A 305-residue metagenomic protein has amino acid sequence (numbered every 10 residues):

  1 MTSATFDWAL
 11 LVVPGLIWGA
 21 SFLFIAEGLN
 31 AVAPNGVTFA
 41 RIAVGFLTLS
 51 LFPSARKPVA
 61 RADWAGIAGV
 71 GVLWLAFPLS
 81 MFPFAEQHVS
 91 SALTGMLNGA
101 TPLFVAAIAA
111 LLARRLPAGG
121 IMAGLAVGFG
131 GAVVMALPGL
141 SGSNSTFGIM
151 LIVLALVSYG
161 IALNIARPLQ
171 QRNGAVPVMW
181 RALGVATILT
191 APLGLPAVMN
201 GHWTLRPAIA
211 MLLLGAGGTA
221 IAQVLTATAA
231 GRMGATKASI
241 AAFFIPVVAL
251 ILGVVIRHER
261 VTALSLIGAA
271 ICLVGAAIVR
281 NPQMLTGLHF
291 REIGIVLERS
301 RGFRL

Functional and structural regions predicted by a protein language model:
M1, R41-I42, L137-P138, P207 (+1 more regions): C-terminal-most transmembrane helix of multi-pass membrane proteins
S3-W8, N30-F39, V59-A65, L137-S158 (+2 more regions): Juxtamembrane helix-entry segments on the extracytoplasmic side of multipass membrane proteins
I17-I25, S50-N98, V134, G215-M233: Specific transmembrane alpha-helical segments of multi-pass solute transporters/efflux pumps, especially DMT/EamA
G28, V37, R41, A85 (+8 more regions): Hydrophobic/aromatic residues within transmembrane alpha-helices of multi-pass small-molecule transporters
N30-F77, P102-A109, V157-I165, M179-V198 (+2 more regions): Transmembrane alpha-helices of multi-pass small-molecule transport proteins
F39-A40, L75, T94-A100, L163-T187 (+1 more regions): Helix-helix packing/entry segments at the starts of transmembrane helices
A43, L49, A68, I108 (+6 more regions): Hydrophobic transmembrane alpha-helices of multi-pass small-molecule transport proteins
F46-L49, V105-A107, L111, L125 (+4 more regions): Transmembrane alpha-helical segments that form core, pore/gating elements of small-molecule transporters/exporters
